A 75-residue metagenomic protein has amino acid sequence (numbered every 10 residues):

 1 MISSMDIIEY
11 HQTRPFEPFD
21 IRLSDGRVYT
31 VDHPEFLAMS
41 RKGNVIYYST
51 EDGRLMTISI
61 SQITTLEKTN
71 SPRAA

Functional and structural regions predicted by a protein language model:
M1-A75: Motif-centric detector for short Cys/His coordination patterns
